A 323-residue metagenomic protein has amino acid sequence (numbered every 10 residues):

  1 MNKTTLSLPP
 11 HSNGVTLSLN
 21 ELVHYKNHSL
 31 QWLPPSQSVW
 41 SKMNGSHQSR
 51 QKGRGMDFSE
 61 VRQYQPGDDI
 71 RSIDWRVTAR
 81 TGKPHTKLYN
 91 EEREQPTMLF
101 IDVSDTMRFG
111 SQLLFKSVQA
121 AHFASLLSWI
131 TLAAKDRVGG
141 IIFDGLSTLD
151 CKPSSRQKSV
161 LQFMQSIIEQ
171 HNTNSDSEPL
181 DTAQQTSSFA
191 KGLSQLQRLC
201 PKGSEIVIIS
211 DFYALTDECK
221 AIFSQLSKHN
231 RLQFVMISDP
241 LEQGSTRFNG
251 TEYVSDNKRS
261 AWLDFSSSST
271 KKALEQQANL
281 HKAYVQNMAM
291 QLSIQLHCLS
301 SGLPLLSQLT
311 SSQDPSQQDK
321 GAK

Functional and structural regions predicted by a protein language model:
N2-H47, Q63-D68, V77, T86-L99 (+3 more regions): Exposed, interaction-prone extracellular/peripheral surfaces
K52-G55: A positional/architectural concept
S125-S128: Structured adenosyl-cofactor binding patch, chiefly the S-adenosyl-L-methionine
